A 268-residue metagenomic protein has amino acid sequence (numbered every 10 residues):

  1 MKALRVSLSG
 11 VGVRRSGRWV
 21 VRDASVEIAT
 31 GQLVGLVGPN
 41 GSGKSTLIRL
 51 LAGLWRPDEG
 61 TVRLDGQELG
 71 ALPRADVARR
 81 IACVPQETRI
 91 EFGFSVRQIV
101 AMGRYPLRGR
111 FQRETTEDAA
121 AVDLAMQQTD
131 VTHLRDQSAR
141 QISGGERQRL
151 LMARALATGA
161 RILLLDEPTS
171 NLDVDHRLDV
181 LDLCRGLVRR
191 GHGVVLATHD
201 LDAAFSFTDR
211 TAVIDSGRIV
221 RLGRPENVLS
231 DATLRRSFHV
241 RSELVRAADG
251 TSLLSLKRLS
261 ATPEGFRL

Functional and structural regions predicted by a protein language model:
V37-P39: The feature captures the beta-strand-to-loop junction immediately N-terminal to the Walker
A52: Helix-to-loop junction immediately C-terminal to a conserved catalytic motif
G60-E68, V77: Conserved ABC transporter NBD signature motif
A101, T116-L134: Conserved ABC ATPase "signature" region
S138-I142, E146: Conserved ABC ATPase signature
L163-D166: Catalytic Walker B motif of ABC-type/P-loop ATPase nucleotide-binding domains
